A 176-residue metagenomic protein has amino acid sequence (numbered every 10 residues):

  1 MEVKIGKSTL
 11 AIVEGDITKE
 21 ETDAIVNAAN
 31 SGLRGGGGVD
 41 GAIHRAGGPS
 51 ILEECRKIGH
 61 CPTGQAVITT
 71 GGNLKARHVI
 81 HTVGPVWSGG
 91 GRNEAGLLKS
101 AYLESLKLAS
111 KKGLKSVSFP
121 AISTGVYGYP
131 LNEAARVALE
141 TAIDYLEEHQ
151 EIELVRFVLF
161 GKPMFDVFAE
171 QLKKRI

Functional and structural regions predicted by a protein language model:
M1-K111: Glycine-/small-residue-enriched capping loops at alpha/beta junctions
V86-I176: Phosphate/ribose-phosphate-bearing ligand recognition and processing surfaces, centered on ADP-ribose/NAD(+/P+) systems
